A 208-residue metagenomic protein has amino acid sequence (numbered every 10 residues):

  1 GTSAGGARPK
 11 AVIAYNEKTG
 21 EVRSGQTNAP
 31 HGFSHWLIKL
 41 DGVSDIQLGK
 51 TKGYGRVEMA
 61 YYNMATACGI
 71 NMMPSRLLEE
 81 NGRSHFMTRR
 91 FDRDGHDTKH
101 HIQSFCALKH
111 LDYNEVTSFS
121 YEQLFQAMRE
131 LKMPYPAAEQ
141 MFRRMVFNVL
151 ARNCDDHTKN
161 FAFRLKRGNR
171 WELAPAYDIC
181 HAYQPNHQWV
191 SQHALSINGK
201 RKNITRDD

Functional and structural regions predicted by a protein language model:
G1-T158, A162-D208: Anionic ligand-binding catalytic core segments
